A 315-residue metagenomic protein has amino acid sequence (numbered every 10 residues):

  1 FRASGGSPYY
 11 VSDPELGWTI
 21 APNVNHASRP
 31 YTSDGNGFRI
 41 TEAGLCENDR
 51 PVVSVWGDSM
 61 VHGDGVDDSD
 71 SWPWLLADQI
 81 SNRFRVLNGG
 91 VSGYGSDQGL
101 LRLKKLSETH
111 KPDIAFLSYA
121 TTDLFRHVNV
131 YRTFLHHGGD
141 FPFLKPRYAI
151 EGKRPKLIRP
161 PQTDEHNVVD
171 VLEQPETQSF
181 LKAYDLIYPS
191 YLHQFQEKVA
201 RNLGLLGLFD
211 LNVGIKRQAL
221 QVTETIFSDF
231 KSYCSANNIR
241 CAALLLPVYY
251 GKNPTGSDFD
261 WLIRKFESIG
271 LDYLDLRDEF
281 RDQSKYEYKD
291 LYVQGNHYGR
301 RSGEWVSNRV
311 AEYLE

Functional and structural regions predicted by a protein language model:
F1-Q79, I187, Q194-Q196, D260 (+2 more regions): Membrane/wall-proximal cationic-aromatic binding patches
R50-P51, N82-F84, K111-A115, S235-A242 (+1 more regions): Loop/turn elements at helix/coil->beta-strand transitions in domains of secreted/extracellular proteins
V53-S54, M60-E151, L157: Conserved SGNH/GDSL esterase-like catalytic core that processes O-acyl groups on lipids and polysaccharides
D58, G99, A115, C234 (+3 more regions): Generic structural signal for small/hydrophobic residues in well-ordered secondary structure, especially within
G90-S92, L208-Q221, L291-Y298: The substrate-binding groove and active-site-proximal loops of carbohydrate-active enzymes, especially glycoside
S96, L100, L220, E224 (+1 more regions): Short, amphipathic alpha-helical "lid/cap" segments that border enzyme active or binding sites
T121-F266, L271, L276-Y286: Serine-dependent acyl-ester chemistry module
D272, L291-E315: Histidine-centered active-site loop/cap adjacent to the catalytic His in serine esterases/O-acetyl transfer systems
